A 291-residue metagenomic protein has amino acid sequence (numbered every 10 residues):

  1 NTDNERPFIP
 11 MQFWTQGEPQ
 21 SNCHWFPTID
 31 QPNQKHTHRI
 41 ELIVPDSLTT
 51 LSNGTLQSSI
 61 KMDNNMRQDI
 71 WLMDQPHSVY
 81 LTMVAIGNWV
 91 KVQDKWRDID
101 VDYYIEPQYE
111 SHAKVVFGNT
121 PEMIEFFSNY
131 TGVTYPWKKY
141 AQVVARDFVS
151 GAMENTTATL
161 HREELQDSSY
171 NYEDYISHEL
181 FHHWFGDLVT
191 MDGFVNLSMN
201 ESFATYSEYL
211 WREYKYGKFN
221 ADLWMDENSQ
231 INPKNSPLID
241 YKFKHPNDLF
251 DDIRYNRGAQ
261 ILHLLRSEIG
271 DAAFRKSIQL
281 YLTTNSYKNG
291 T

Functional and structural regions predicted by a protein language model:
N1-Y135, S267-I269: Acidic/His-enriched low-complexity segments
W71, D102-T291: Hydrophobic alpha-helical and helix-loop surface patches within well-folded domains that function as non-catalytic
